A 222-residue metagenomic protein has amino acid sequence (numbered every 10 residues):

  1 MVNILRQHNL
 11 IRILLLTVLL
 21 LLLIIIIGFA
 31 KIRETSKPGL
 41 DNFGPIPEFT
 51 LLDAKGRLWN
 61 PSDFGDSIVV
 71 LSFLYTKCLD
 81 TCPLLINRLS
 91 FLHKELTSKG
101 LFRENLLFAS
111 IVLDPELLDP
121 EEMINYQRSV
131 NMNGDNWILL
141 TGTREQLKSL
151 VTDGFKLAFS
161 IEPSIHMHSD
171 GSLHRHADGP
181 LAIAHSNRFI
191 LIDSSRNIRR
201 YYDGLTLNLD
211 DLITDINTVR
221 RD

Functional and structural regions predicted by a protein language model:
M1-E48, D222: N-terminal targeting signals for export/organelle localization
R33-S62, L84-R88, K94: N-terminal "domain-start" segment that seeds a small globular fold
I46-P47, I68-V69, S186-R188: Short loop/turn microsegments at loop-to-beta-strand junctions
W59-L89, F108-A109: Short active-site neighborhood of thiol/selenol oxidoreductases, capturing the structured segment around
I86-L150: Structural microenvironment flanking redox-active thiols in thiol-disulfide oxidoreductases
I124-S186: Short, internal strand/loop/helix patches that form the active-site neighborhood or redox-interaction surface
P163-D222: Thiol-/selenol-based redox modules, centered on thioredoxin-like and closely related oxidoreductase domains
